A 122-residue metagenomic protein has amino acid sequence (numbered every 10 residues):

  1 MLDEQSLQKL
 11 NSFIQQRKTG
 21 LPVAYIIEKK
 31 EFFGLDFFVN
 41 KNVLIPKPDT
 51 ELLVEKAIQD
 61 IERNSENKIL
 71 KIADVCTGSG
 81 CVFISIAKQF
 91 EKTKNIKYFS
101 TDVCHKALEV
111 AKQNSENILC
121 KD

Functional and structural regions predicted by a protein language model:
M1-D60: Conserved AdoMet
L52-D122: Conserved SAM/SAH cofactor-binding pocket of Class I
